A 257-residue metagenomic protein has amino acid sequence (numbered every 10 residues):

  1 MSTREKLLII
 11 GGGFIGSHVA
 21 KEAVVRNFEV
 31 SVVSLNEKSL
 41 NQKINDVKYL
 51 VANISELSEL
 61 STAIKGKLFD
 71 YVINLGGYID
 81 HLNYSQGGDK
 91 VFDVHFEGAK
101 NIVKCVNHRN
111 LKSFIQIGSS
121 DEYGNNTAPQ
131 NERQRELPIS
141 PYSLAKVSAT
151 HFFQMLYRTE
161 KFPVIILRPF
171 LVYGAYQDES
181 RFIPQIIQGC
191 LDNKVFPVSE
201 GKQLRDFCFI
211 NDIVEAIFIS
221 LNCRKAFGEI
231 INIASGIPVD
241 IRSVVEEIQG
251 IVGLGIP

Functional and structural regions predicted by a protein language model:
L7-G11: Conserved N-terminal Rossmann-fold NAD(P)-binding element of oxidoreductases
G16-S17: N-terminal Rossmann-fold NAD(P) dinucleotide-binding loop
I54-V94: NAD(P)H-binding glycine-rich loop region in Rossmannoid oxidoreductase-like domains and their noncatalytic homologs
S55, K90-N101, E136, S140 (+1 more regions): Glycine-rich NAD(P)-binding loop of the Rossmann-fold in SDR/ketoreductase-type enzymes
K100-P141: Conserved Rossmann-fold NAD(P)-dependent oxidoreductase catalytic core, especially the SDR/UDP-sugar
Y123-G124, S140, I165-F182: Flexible, glycine-rich beta-alpha linker
N125, L137-I165, L191: Active-site Tyr-X1-5-Lys
C190, K194, V198-P257: C-terminal substrate-binding subdomain of Rossmann-fold SDR/epimerase-dehydratase oxidoreductases
